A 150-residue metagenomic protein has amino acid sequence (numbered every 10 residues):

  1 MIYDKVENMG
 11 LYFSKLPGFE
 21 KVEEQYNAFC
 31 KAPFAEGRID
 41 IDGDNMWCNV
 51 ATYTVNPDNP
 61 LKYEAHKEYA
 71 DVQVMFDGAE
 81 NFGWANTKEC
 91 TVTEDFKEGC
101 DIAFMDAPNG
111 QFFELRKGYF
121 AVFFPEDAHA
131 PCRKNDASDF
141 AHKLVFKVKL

Functional and structural regions predicted by a protein language model:
I2-N49, K62-A65: A short, N-terminal "cap"/entry segment at the start of jelly-roll beta-barrel domains of the cupin/DSBH fold
G43-N45, K67-Y69, M75-D77, R116 (+1 more regions): Short connector loops at helix/strand junctions that flank enzyme active sites, especially segments positioning acidic
M46-W47, Y53-N56, D77-N81: Short, charged/polar surface micro-motifs in flexible loops or helix N-caps
E68, M105-G110: Short alpha-helix capping/helix-loop boundary micro-motifs
E68-A70, V74-F82, K88-E89, K97-I102: Glycine- and acidic-residue-biased ligand/ion/polar-headgroup-sensing regions
F113-C132: Conserved metal-binding segment of the jelly-roll/cupin
F120-V122, S138-L150: A short hydrophobic beta-strand segment most commonly corresponding to one strand of the jelly-roll/cupin
R133-A137: Short proline/glycine-enriched turn/loop segments at secondary-structure junctions
